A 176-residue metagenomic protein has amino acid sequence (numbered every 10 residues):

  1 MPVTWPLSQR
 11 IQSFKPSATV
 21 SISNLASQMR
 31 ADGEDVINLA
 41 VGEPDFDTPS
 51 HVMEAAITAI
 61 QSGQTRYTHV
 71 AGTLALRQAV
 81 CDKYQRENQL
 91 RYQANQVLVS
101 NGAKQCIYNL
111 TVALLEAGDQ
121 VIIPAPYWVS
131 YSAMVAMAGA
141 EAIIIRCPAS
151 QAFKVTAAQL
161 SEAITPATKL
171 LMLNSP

Functional and structural regions predicted by a protein language model:
P2-S8, Q12-G102, N109: N-terminal small-domain helix-loop-helix segment of the aminotransferase-like
L25, L110, Q159-A163: CheY-like receiver
D35, Q120, E141, A167-L170: Structural signature of beta-strand start/N-cap positions in the alpha/beta core of ABC transporter nucleotide-binding
R91-V97, A117-Q120, A167: Short acidic capping loops at alpha-helix termini that bridge into adjacent secondary structure
A113-V135: Conserved PLP-anchoring active-site segment centered on the Schiff-base-forming lysine
A125, I144-P148: Short beta->alpha connector loops at strand-helix junctions that form conserved, small/polar/Pro-enriched
M137-I143: A short helix-loop-beta submotif of the ANL/AMP-binding
P148-P176: Active-site phosphate-binding strand-loop segment of PLP-dependent enzymes
